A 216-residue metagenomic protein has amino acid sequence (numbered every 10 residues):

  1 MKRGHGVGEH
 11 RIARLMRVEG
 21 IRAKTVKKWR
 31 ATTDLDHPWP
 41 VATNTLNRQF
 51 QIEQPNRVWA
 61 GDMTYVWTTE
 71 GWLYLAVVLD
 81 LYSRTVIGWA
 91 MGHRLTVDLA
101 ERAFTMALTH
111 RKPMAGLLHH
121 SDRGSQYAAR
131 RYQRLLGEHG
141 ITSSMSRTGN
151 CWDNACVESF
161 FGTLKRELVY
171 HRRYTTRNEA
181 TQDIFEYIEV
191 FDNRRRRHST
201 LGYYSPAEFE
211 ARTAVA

Functional and structural regions predicted by a protein language model:
M1-A216: Charged DNA-binding/catalytic regions of mobile-element recombinases
